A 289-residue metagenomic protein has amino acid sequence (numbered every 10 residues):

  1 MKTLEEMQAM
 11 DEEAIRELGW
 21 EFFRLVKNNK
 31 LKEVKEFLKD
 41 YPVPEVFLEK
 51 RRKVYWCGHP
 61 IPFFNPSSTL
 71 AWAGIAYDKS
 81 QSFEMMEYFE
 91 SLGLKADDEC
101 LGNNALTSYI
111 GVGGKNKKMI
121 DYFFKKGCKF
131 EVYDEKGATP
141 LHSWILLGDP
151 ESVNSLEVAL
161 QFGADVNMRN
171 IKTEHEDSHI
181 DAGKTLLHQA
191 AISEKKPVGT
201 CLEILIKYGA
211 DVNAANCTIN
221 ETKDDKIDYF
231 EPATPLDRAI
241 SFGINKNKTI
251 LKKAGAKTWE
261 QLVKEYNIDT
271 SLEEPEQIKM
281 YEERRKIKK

Functional and structural regions predicted by a protein language model:
M1-E21, Y208, D237-K289: Ankyrin-repeat-protein effector appendages
T3-E12, K27-E33, F37-Y41, R51-F64 (+1 more regions): Extended repeat-based scaffolds of very large eukaryotic assembly and lipid-transport proteins
A14-R24, V46-I75, D98-G111, Y133-L147 (+3 more regions): Ankyrin-repeat boundary/"N-cap" motif
L25, L31, L38, L70 (+9 more regions): Generic leucine side-chain signal with a strong bias for well-ordered alpha-helical environments
N29, Y77-Q81, G114-K115, G148-E151 (+2 more regions): Ankyrin-repeat intra-repeat helix-capping/turn positions
E33, Q81-M85, K118-M119, E151-S155 (+2 more regions): Conserved ankyrin/ankyrin-like repeat signature
E36-E45, E87-A96, D121-F130, E157-V166 (+2 more regions): Ankyrin repeat domain, specifically the short helix-to-loop turn at the C-terminus of the second helix of each repeat
M86, E90-D121, K126-K129, E135-A138: A generic tandem-repeat structural signature
